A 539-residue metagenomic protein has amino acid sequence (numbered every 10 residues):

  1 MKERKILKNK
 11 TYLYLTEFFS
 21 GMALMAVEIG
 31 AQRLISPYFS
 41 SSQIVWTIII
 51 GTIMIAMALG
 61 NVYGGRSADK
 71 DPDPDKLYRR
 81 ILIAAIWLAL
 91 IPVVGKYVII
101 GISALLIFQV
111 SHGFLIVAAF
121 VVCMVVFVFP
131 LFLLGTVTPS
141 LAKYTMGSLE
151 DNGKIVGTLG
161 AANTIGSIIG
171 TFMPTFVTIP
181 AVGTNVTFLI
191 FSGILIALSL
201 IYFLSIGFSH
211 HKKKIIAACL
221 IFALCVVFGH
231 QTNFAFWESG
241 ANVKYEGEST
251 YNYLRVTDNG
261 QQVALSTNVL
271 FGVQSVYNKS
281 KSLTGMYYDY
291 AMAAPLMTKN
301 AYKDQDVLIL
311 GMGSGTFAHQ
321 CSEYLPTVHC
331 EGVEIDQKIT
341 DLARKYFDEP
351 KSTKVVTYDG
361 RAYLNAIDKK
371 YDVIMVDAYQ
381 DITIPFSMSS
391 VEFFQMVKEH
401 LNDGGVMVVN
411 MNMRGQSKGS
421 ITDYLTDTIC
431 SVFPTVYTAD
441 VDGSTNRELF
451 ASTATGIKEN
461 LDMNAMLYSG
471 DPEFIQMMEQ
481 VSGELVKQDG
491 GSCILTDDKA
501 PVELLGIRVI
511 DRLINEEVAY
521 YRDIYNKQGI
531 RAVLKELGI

Functional and structural regions predicted by a protein language model:
M1-E246, D258-Q261, V269-V273, L296-D306 (+12 more regions): Alpha-helical transmembrane segments of multi-pass membrane proteins
H210-S275, S280-Y287, A293-K299, T435-I539: Soluble small-group transferase modules, centered on the S-adenosyl donor enzyme superfamily
N278-K279, Q380-I384: Acidic/glycine-enriched edge-of-secondary-structure segments
S282, M388-S389: Alpha-helix N-cap and loop-to-helix initiation/capping positions
S314-L325, H329, D336-I339, K499-R512 (+1 more regions): A cross-kingdom signal targeting lumenal/periplasmic-facing segments of multi-pass membrane and secretory-pathway
E349: A motif-centric feature for acidic-aromatic and gly/ser/thr-rich catalytic loops and repeats
S352-K354: Short, conserved active-site loop motifs that form the nucleotide-linked donor/cofactor pocket
